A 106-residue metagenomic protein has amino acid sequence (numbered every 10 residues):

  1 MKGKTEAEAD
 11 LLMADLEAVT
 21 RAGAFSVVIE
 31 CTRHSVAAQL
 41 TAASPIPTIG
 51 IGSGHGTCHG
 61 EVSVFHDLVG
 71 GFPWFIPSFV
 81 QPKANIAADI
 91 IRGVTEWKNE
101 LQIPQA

Functional and structural regions predicted by a protein language model:
M1-A106: Alpha/beta enzyme core
